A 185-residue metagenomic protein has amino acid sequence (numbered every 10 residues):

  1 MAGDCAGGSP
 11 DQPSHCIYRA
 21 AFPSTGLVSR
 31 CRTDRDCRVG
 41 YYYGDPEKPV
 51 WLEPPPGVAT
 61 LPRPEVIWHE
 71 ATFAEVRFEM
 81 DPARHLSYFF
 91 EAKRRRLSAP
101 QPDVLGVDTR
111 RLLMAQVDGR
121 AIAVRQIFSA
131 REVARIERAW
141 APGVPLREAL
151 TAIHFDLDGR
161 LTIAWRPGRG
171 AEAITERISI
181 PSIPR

Functional and structural regions predicted by a protein language model:
M1, Q12-G40, H69-D81, L105-A123 (+2 more regions): Short beta-strand elements that form the blades of beta-propeller/WD-repeat-like and other beta-sheet-rich scaffold
M1-P10, D36-P56, M80-P100, I122-G143 (+1 more regions): Surface-exposed loop/turn elements that mediate protein-protein interactions on large endomembrane-trafficking
P13-R19, G57-L61, A99-D103: Short N-terminal helix-initiation segments at or just after the protein's N-terminus
P23, F90, S129, P145-R147 (+1 more regions): Compositionally biased, low-structure terminal segments
G57-F89: Right-handed parallel beta-helix
T60-W68, P102-G106, V144-F155: Conserved beta-propeller blade repeats
